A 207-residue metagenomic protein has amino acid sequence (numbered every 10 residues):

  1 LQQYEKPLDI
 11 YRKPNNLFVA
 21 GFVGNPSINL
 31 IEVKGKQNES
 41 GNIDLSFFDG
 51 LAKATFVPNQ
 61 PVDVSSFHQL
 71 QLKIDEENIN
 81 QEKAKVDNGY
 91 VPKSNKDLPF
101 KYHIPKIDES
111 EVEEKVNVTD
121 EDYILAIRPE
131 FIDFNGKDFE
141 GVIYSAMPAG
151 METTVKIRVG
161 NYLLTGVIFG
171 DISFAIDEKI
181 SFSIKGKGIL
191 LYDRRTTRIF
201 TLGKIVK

Functional and structural regions predicted by a protein language model:
L1-E5, R12-K13: ABC ATPase "signature
K6, F18, E32-K34, E140-V142: Residues located in well-ordered beta-strands
D9-I10, F18, F131: An acidic, carboxylate-rich microenvironment
K13-N16, N25: A short linear boundary/processing microfeature
P26-I28, E39-K207: Non-catalytic connector elements of ABC transporters
